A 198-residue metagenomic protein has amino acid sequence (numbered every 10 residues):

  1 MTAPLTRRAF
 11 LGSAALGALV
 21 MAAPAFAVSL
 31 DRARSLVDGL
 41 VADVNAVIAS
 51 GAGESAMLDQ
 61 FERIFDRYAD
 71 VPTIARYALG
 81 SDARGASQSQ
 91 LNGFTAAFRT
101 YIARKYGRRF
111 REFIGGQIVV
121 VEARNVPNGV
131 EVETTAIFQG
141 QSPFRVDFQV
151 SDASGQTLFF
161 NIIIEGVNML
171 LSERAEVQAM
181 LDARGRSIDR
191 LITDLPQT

Functional and structural regions predicted by a protein language model:
M1-G17: N-terminal secretory signal peptides and thylakoid transit peptides that target proteins across membranes
A22-P24: N-terminal signal peptide c-region/cleavage motif recognized by signal peptidases
L30-Y106: Early exported N-terminus immediately downstream of N-terminal targeting peptides
G85-T95, R111, D152-F160: K/E-rich alpha-helical interaction surfaces of small helical-bundle regulatory domains
F98, R124, A136-F138, V150-D152 (+1 more regions): A mature extracytoplasmic/lumenal domain signature
R104-F144, D194, T198: Surface-exposed, charged secondary-structure patches
R145, Q149-S172: Short beta-strand edge/turn micro-motifs at domain boundaries
I164-T198: Low-complexity, intrinsically disordered terminal/linker segments enriched in charged and Gly/Pro repeats
